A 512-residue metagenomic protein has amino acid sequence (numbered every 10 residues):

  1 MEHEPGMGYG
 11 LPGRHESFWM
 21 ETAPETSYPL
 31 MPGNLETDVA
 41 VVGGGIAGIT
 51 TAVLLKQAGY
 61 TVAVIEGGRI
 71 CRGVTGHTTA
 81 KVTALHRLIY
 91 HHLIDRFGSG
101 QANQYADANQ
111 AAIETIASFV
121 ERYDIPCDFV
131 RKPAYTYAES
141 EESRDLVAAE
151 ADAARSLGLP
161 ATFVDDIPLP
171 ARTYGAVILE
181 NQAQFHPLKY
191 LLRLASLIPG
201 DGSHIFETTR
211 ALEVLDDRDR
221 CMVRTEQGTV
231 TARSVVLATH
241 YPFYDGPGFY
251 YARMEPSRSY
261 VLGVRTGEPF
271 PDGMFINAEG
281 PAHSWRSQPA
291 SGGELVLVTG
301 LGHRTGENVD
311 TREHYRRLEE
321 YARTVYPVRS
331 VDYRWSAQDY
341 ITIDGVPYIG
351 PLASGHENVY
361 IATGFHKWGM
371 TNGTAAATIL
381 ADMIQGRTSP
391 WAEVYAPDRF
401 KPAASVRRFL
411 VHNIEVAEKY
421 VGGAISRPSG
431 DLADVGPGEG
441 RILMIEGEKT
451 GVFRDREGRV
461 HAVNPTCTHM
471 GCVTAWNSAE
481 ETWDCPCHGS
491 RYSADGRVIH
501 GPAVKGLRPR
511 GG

Functional and structural regions predicted by a protein language model:
M1-V39, R497, L507-R510: Extreme N-terminal leader/targeting segments of oxidoreductases
E2-E21, L88-I94, A117-R193: Flavin (FAD/FMN) cofactor-binding and adjacent substrate-gating region of FAD-dependent oxidoreductase domains
L35-V64: N-terminal Rossmann-like FAD-binding beta1-loop-alpha1 element of flavoenzymes
Q57-H77: Glycine-rich FAD pyrophosphate-binding loop
D145, D152-L157, V177-S234: Helical element adjacent to the flavin cofactor pocket in flavoenzyme catalytic cores
E213-S287, K419, G423, R427 (+1 more regions): Flavin-dependent oxidoreductases
L262, R441-G512: Rieske [2Fe-2S] iron-sulfur-binding domain
E279-G280, R304-F409, R427, V463: C-terminal catalytic lobe of FAD-dependent flavoproteins
